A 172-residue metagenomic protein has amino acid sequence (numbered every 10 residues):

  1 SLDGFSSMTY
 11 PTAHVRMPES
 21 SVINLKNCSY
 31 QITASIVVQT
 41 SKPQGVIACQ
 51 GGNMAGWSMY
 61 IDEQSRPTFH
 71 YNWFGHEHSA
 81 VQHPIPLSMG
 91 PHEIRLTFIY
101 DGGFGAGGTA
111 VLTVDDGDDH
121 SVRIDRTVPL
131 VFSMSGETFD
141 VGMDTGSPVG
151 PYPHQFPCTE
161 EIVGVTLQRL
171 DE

Functional and structural regions predicted by a protein language model:
S1-E172: Extracellular glycan-associated modules
